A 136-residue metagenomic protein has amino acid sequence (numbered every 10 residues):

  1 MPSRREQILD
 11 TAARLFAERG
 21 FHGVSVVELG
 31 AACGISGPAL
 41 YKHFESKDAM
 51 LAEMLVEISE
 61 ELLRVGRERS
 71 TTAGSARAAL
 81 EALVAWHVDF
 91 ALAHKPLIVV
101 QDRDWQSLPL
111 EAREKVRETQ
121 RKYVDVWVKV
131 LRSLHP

Functional and structural regions predicted by a protein language model:
R4-Q7, T11-A49, E53: Helix-turn-helix
T11-L15, W86, F90, H94: Amphipathic alpha-helical interface segments
A13-F16, L62-L63, L80, V84 (+1 more regions): Short, structured motif recognition centered on aromatic/hydrophobic residues
E18-H22, A73, H94: Short coil/turn segments at alpha/beta junctions that flank glycine-rich nucleotide-binding fingerprints
A52-V56, A85, R117: Alpha-helical transmembrane segments of multi-pass integral membrane proteins
M54-A82, W127: Amphipathic alpha-helical linker/stalk segments
L63, L110-H135: Amphipathic alpha-helical packing segments from all-alpha helical-bundle domains
L92-E111: Amphipathic alpha-helical segments used for helix-helix packing
